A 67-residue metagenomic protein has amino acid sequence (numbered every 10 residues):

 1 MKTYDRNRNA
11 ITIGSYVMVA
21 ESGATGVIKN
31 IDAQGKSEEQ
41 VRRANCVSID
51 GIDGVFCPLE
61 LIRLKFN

Functional and structural regions predicted by a protein language model:
M1-I13: Mixed-charge, Lys/Arg-rich low-complexity intrinsically disordered regions
N7-N9, R43-A44, L64: Positively charged, low-complexity intrinsically disordered regions
Y16-L59: Basic/aromatic-rich interaction segments and small domains that mediate binding to polyanionic partners
L59-N67: Charged low-complexity stretches with an acidic bias
